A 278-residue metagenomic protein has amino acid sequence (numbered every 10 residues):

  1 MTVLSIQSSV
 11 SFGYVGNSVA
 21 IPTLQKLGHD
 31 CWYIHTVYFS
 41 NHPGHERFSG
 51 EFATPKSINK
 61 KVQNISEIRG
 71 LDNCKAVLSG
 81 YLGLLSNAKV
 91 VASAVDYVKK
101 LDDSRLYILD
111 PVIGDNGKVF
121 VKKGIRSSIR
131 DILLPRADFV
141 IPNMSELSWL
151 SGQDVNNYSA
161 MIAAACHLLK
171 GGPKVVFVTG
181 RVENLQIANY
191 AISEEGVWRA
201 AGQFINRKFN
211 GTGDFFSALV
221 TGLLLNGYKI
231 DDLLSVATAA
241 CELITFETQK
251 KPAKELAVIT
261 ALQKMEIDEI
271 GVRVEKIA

Functional and structural regions predicted by a protein language model:
M1-L109, I113-N116, T260-G271: Conserved N-terminal subdomain of the carbohydrate kinase-like
V10, V37-F39, G83, I113-D115 (+4 more regions): Glycine-rich beta-alpha junction loops
D30, V197-W198, L223-A237: Phosphate-handling active-site elements
F120-W198, I205-R207, Y228-D231: Conserved phosphate/ATP/ADP-binding segment of small-molecule kinases
G202-V220, L233: Short glycine/threonine-rich catalytic loop with a Thr-x-Gly-x-Asp
F215, L219, L223-G227, A240-E247: Solvent-exposed, amphipathic alpha-helical segments
D231-A278: Charged C-terminal helix
